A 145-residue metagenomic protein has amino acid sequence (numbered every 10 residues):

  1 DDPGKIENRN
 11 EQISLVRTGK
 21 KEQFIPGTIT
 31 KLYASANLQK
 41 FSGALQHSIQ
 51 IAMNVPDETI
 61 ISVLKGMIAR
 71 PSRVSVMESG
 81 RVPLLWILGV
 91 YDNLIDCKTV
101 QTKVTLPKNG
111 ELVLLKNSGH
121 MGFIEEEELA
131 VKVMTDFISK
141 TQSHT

Functional and structural regions predicted by a protein language model:
D2-E7, G19-S79: Conserved alpha/beta-hydrolase catalytic His-Asp/Glu region
G4-N8, A44, D96-T99, E126: Residues at alpha-helix caps and immediate loop-helix transition turns in enzyme cores, especially N- and C-cap
N8, T59, L129, V133: Charged catalytic carboxylate motif
T28, L64, K103, A130 (+2 more regions): Hydrophobic "lid"/C-terminal helical patch of Rossmann-like NAD(P)-dependent dehydrogenase/epimerase domains
K31, M121, F137: Short alpha-helical functional segments enriched in proximate histidine and acidic residues
S79-I124, L129: Conserved loop-alpha-helix segment in the C-terminal half of the alpha/beta-hydrolase fold that carries the catalytic
I138-T145: Short, hydrophobic alpha-helical segments
